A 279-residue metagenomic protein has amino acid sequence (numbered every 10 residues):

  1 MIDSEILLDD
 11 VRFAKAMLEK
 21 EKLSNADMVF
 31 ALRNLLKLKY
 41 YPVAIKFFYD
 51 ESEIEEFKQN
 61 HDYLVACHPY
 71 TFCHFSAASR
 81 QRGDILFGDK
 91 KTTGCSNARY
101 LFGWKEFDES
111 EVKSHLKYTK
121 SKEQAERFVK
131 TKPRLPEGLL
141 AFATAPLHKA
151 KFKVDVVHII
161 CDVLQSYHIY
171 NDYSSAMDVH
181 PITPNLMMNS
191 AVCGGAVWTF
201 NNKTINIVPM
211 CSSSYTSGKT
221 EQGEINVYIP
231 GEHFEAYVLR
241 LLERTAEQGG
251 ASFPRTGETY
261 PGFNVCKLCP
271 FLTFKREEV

Functional and structural regions predicted by a protein language model:
M1-I2, K15: Domain-level signal for soluble alpha/beta catalytic cores
L7-V279: Acidic, serine/proline-rich low-complexity intrinsically disordered regions
